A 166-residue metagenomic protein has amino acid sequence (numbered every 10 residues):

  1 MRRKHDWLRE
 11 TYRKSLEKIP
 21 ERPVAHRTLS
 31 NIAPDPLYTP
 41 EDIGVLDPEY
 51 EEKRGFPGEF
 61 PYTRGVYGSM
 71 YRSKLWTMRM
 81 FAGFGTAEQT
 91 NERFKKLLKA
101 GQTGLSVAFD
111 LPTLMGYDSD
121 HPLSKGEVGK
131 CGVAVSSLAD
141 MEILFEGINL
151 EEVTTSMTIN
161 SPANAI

Functional and structural regions predicted by a protein language model:
M1-A139, L144-E151: Acidic/polar, glycine-rich intrinsically disordered N-terminal extensions of enzymes
T154-I166: Helix-rich catalytic cores of soluble enzyme domains
